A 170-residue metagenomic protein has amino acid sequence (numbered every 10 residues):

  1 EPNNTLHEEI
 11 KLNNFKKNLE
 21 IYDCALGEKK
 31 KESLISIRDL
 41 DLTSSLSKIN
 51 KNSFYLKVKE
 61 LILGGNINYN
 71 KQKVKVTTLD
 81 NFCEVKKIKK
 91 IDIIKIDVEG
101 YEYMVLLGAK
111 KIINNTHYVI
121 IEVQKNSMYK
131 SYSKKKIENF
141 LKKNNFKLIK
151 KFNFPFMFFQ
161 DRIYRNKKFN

Functional and structural regions predicted by a protein language model:
E1-N170: Phosphate/nucleotide-binding beta-alpha loop and adjacent structural elements of enzyme active sites
